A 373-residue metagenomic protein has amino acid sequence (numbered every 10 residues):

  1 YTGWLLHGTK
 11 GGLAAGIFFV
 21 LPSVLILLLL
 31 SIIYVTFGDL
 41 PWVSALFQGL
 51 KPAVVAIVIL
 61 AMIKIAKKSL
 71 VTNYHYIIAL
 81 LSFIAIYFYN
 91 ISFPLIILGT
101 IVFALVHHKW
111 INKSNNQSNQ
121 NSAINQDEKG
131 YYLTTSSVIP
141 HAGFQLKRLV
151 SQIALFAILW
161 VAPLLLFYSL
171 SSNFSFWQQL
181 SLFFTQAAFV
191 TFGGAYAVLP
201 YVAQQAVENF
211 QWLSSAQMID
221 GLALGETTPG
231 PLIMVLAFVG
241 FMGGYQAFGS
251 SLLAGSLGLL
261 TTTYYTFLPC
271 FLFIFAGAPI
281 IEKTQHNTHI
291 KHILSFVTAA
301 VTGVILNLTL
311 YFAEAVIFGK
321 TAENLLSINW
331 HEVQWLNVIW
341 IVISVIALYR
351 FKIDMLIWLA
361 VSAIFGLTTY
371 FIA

Functional and structural regions predicted by a protein language model:
Y1-T228, V235-A373: Multi-pass membrane proteins that catalyze or facilitate reactions on polyprenyl-/lipid-phosphate substrates and their
